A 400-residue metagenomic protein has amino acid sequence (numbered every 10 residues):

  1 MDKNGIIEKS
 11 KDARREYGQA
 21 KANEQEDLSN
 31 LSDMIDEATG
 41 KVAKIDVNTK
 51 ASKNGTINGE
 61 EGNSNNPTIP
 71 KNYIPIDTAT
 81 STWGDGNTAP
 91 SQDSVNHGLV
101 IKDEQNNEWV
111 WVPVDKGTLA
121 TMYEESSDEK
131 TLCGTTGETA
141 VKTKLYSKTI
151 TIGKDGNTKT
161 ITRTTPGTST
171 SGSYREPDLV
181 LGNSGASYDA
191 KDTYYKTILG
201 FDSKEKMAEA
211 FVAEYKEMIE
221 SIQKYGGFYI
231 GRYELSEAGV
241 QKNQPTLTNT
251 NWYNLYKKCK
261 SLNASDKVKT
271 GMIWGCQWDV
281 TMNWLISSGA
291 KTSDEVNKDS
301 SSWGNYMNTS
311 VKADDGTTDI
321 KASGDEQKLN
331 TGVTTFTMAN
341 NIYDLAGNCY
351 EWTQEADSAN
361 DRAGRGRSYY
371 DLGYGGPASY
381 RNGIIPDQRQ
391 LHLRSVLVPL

Functional and structural regions predicted by a protein language model:
M1-K11: C-terminal juxtamembrane segment of a hydrophobic transmembrane alpha-helix
K11-E26: Short extracytoplasmic/periplasmic juxtamembrane "stem" segments immediately C-terminal to an N-terminal membrane anchor
N23, N30-A51: Core subunits and conserved enzymes of cellular information-processing and envelope-translocation systems across
V47, A51-M122: GGW-centered surface loops in extracellular recognition modules
E104-N106, E129, T135-T139, T143-D155 (+1 more regions): Short aromatic-cysteine micro-motif
D115-L119, E234-S236, Q354-A359, Y369-Y370 (+1 more regions): Acidic glycine-/aspartate-rich tracts in secreted/extracellular proteins
N249-N263, V268-I273, F336-T337, S358-L400: Disulfide-stabilized, aromatic/cysteine-rich ligand-recognition loop
G347-Q354: Active-site-proximal beta-strands of protease catalytic cores
